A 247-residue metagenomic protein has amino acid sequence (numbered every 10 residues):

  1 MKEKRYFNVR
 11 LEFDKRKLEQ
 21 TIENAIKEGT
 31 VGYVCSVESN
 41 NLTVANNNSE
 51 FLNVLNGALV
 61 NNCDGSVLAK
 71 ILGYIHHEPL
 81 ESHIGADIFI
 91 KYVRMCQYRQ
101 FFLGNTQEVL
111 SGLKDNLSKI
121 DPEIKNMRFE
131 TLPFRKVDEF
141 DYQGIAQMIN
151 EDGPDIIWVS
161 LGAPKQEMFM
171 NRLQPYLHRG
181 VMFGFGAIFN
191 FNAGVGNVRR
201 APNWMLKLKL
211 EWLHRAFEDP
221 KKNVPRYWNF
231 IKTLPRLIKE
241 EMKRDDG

Functional and structural regions predicted by a protein language model:
M1-E81, A86-D87: N-terminal nucleotide/polyanion-binding subdomain common to many enzyme families
V31, Y98, L177-V181: A short helix->loop->beta-strand "cap" motif at the edges of active sites that frequently abuts
S39-L42, L161-Q166, I188: Short glycine-rich anion-binding loops that position phosphate/pyrophosphate groups of nucleotides and phosphorylated
A69-K70, R200-G247: A transmembrane-helix-recognition feature enriched in membrane-embedded lipid enzymes and envelope glyco-/phospholipid
A69-M148, D152: Conserved beta-alpha
K114, E167-Y176: Short Gly/Thr/Asp-enriched flexible loops that form oxyanion-binding sites at enzyme active sites
L132-V137, H178-A216: Short, flexible loop segments at boundaries between secondary-structure elements
I149, G153-W158, G162-A163, R179: Proline-aspartate-enriched helix->loop->beta-strand connector
